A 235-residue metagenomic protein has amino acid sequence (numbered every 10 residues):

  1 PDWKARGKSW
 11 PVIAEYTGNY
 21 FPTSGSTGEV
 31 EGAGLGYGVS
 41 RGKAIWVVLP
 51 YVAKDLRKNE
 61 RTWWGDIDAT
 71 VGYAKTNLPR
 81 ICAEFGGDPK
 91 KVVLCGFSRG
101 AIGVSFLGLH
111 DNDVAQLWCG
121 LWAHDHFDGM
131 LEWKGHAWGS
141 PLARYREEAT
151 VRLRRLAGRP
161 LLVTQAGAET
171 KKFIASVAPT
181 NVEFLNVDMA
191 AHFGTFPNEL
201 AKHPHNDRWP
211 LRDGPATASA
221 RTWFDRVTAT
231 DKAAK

Functional and structural regions predicted by a protein language model:
P1-P11, A44-I45, S140-P141, A229-K235: A domain-start/cap signature at the N-terminus of enzymes
D2-G7, N59-R99, N112: Gly/Ser-rich "nucleophile elbow"/oxyanion-hole loop immediately N-terminal to the catalytic nucleophile in hydrolases
W3, G18-P22, Y51-L56, S98-I102 (+3 more regions): Solvent-exposed loop/turn segments at secondary-structure junctions within structured extracellular/periplasmic domains
A5-K8, Y37-G42, G87, D113-Q116 (+1 more regions): Extracellular/periplasmic catalytic domains that process cell-envelope and extracellular macromolecules
G7-T76: Active-site machinery of serine-nucleophile hydrolases
P11-V12, K91-V93, G120: Structural motif
A101-D113: Short glycine-enriched nucleophile-adjacent loop and the immediately C-terminal alpha-helix near the catalytic center
D113-T217: The feature captures the conserved acid-bearing segment of alpha/beta-hydrolase catalytic domains
